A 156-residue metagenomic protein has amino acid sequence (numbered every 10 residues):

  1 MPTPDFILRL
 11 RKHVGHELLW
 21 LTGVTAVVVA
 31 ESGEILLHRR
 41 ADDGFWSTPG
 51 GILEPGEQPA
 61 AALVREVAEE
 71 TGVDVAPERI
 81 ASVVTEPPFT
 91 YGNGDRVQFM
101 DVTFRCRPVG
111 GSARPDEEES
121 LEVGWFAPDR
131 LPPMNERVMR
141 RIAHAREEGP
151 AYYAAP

Functional and structural regions predicted by a protein language model:
M1-T25: Acidic, metal-coordinating catalytic segment for phosphate/diphosphate chemistry, firing primarily on the Nudix
I7-R11, H144-P156: Acidic/histidine-enriched, glycine/proline-rich intrinsically disordered or flexible terminal extensions
L21, A30, A41-D43, T48 (+2 more regions): Short connector loops at helix/strand junctions that flank enzyme active sites, especially segments positioning acidic
L21-G23, S32, S120: A structure-centric signal for secondary-structure junctions around beta-strands
V28-E31, C106-P108: Active-site beta-strand termini and strand-to-loop segments that position acidic
A30-E70: Conserved Nudix-box catalytic region and its N-terminal flanking loop in Nudix hydrolases and closely related
E31, I80-V83: Residue-level recognition of beta-strand microenvironments
L53-P77, V84-R141, A155-P156: Unchanged
